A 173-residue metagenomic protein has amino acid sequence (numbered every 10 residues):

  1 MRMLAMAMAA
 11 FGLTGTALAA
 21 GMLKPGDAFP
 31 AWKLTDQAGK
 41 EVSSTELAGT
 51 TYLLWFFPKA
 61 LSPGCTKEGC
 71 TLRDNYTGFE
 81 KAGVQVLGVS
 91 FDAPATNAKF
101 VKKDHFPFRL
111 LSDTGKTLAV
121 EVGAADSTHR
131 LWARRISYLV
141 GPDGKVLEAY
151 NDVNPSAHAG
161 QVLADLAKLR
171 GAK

Functional and structural regions predicted by a protein language model:
L4-A31: N-proximal helix/coil linker or "cap" segments that precede and/or mark the start of modular domains
L23, D36-Q37, V140-G141: Short, acidic, Ser/Thr-enriched surface-loop or helix-capping motifs
F29-P30, T51-Y52, R134-I136: Short loop/turn microsegments at loop-to-beta-strand junctions
W32-Y52: A short beta-strand-turn-helix
T45-T66, L72: Short active-site neighborhood of thiol/selenol oxidoreductases, capturing the structured segment around
T66-F106, K116-L118: Structural microenvironment flanking redox-active thiols in thiol-disulfide oxidoreductases
W132-K173: Thiol-/selenol-based redox modules, centered on thioredoxin-like and closely related oxidoreductase domains
